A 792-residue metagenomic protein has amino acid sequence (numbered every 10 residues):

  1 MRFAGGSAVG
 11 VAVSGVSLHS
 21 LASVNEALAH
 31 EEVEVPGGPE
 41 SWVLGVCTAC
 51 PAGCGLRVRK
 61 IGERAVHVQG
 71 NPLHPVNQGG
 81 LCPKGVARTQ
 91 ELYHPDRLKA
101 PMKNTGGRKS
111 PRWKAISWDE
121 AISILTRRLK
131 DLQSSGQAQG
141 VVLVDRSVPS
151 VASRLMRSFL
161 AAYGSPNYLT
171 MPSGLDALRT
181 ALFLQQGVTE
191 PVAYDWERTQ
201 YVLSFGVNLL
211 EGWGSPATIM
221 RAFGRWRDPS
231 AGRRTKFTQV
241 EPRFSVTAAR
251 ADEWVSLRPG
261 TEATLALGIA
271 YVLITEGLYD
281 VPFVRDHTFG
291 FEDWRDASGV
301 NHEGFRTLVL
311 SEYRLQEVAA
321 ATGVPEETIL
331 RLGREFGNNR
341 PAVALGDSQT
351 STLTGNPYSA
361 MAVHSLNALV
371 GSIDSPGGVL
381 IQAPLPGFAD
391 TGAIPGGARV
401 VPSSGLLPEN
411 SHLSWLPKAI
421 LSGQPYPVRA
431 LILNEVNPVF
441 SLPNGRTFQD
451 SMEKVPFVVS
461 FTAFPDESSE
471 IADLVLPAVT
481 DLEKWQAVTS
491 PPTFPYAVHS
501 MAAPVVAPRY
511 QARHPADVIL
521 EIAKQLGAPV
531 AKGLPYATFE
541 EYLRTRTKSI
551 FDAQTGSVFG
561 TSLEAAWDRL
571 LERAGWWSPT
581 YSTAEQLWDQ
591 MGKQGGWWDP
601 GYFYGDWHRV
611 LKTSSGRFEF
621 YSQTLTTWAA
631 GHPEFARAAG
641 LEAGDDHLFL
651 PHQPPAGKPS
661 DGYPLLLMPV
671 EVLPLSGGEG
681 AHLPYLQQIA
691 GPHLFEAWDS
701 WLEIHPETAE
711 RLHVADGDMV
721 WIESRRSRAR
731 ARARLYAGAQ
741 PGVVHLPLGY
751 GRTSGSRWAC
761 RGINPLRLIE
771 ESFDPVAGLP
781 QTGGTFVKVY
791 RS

Functional and structural regions predicted by a protein language model:
M1-L278, V300, P325, I432-E435 (+5 more regions): N-terminal export/assembly segments and adjacent metallocofactor-ligating motifs of anaerobic energy-metabolism
V33-P36, E40, L44-G45, P72 (+22 more regions): Hydrophobic alpha-helical scaffolding
N104-K114, E276-E326, V505-T624, L667 (+3 more regions): N-terminal leader/propeptide and maturation segments of large enzyme subunits in energy/redox metabolism and hydrolases
G107, F205-G206, A249-A251, N301 (+3 more regions): Flexible glycine/proline-enriched surface loops and loop-helix/loop-strand junctions
G136-G140, Y279-R285, V343, D374-I381 (+1 more regions): Flexible, glycine/charged-enriched surface loops at secondary-structure junctions
R154-V240, T264-L267, A320, A362-I471 (+5 more regions): Extended redox/cofactor-interaction regions of prokaryotic respiratory oxidoreductases
I269, G290-W415: Active-site phosphate/pyrophosphate-binding segments
V505-P508, R513-Y581, S676, G680-S792: Long, contiguous, secondary-structure-rich segments that constitute the structural scaffold of globular domains
